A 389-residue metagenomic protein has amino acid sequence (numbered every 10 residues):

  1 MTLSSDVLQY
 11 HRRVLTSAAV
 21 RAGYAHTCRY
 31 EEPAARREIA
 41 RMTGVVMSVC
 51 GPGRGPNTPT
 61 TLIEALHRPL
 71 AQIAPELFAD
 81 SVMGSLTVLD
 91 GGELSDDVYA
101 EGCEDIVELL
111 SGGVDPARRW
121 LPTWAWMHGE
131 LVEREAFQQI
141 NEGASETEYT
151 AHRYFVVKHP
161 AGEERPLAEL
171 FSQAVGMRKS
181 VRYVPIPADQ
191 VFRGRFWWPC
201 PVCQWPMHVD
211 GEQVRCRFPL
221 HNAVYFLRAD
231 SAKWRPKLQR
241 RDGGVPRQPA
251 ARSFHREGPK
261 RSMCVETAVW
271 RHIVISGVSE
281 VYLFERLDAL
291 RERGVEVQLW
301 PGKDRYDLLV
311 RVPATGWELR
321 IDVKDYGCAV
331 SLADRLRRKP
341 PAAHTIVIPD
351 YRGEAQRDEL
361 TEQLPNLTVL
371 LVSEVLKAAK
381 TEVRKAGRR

Functional and structural regions predicted by a protein language model:
M1-D6, G387-R389: Actinobacteria-biased recognition of intrinsically disordered, low-complexity terminal regions
L3-R12, A18, Y24, A34-S253: Nuclease-adjacent, charged terminal/linker segments that flank catalytic cores
G243-W300: Acidic-basic catalytic patches of nuclease active cores, encompassing PD-(D/E)XK and other metal-cofactor nuclease
L283, L287-D288, Y306-A333: Conserved catalytic cores of phosphodiester-cleaving nucleases, focusing on short active-site segments
R291, T315-E318, P340-A343: Short, surface-exposed connector motifs at secondary-structure boundaries
V295-D307, Y326-L336, L371-L376: A short, well-structured beta->alpha microelement
V323-L370: Catalytic cores of nucleic-acid endonucleases
V369-R389: C-terminal helix of von Willebrand factor
